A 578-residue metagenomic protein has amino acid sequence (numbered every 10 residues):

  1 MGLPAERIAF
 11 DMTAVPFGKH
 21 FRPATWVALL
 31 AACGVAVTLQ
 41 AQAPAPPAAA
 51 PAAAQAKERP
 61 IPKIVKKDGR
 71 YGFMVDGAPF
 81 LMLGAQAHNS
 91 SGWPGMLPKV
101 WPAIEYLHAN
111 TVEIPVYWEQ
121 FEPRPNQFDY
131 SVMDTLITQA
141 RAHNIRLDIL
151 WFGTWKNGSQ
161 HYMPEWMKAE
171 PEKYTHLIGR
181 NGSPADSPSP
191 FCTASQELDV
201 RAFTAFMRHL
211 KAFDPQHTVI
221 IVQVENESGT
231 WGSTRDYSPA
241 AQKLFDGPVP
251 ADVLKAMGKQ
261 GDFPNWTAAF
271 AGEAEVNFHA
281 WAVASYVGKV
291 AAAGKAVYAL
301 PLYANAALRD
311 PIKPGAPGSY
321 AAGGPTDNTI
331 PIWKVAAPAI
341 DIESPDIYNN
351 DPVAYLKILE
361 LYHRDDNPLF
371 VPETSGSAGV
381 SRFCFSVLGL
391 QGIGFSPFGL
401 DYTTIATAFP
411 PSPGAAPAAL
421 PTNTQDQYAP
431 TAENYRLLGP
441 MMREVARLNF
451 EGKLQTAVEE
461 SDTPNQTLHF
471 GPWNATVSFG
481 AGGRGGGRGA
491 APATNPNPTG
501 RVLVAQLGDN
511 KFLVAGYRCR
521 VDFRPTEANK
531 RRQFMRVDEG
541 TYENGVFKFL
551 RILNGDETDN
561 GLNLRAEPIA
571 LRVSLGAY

Functional and structural regions predicted by a protein language model:
A24-A36: Bacterial N-terminal signal peptides
A43-N110: N-terminal carbohydrate-binding accessory modules
M82-G92, P115-M133, R180-R201, H209 (+5 more regions): The substrate-binding groove and active-site-proximal loops of carbohydrate-active enzymes, especially glycoside
M96-E172, V283-V297: Aromatic-lined substrate-binding rim segments of carbohydrate-active enzymes
I145, K289-L300, N328-P440, V445: Catalytic-core region of carbohydrate-active enzymes that cleave or remodel glycosidic bonds
E172-W333: Polysaccharide-binding and catalytic clefts of secreted carbohydrate-active enzymes
F385-A528: Aromatic- and carboxylate-lined catalytic core of secreted/periplasmic carbohydrate-active enzymes
G482-P496, K511-Y578: C-terminal beta-sandwich/jelly-roll accessory domains of carbohydrate-active enzymes
